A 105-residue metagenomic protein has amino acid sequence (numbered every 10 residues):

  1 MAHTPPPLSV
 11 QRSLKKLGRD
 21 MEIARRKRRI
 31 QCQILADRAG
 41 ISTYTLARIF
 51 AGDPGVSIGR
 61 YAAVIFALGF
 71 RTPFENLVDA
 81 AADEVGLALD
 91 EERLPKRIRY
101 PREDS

Functional and structural regions predicted by a protein language model:
A2-K27: A short, Lys/Arg-rich alpha-helix, primarily the initiator
R19, R29-Q31, V56: Residue-level signal for the short linker/turn that defines the boundary of a DNA-recognition helix
R25, A36, I65: The alpha-helix within a helix-turn-helix
R29-A47: Short alpha-helical DNA-recognition segment
D53-F66: Short, basic-rich loop-to-helix N-cap that marks the start of a DNA-contacting helix
E75-S105: Short, charged recognition helix plus adjacent turn of helix-turn-helix-like nucleic-acid-binding domains
